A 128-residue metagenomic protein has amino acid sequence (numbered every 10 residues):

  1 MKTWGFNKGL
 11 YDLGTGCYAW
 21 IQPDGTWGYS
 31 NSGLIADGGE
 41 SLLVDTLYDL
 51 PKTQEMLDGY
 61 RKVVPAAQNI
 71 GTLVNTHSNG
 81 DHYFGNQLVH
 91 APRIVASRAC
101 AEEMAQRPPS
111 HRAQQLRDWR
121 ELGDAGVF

Functional and structural regions predicted by a protein language model:
M1-L10: Short acidic, Pro/Gly- and aromatic-enriched capping/linker segments at domain boundaries
F6-N7, S30-N31, H90: Residue-level marker for the onset of beta-strands and adjacent loop->beta junctions in well-ordered domains
L10-G59: Conserved beta-strand hairpin/beta-sheet module of binuclear metal-dependent hydrolase folds, prominently
G25, D81, C100-E102: Surface-exposed, flexible loop/turn segments at secondary-structure boundaries
E40, P51-A96: Active-site metal-binding motif and surrounding structural segment of the metallo-beta-lactamase
V44, P92, A113-Q114: Conserved N-terminal glycine/acidic-rich loop preference
A96-F128: Acidic/polar short surface loop at catalytic or gating sites that assists cofactor/ion binding and chemistry
